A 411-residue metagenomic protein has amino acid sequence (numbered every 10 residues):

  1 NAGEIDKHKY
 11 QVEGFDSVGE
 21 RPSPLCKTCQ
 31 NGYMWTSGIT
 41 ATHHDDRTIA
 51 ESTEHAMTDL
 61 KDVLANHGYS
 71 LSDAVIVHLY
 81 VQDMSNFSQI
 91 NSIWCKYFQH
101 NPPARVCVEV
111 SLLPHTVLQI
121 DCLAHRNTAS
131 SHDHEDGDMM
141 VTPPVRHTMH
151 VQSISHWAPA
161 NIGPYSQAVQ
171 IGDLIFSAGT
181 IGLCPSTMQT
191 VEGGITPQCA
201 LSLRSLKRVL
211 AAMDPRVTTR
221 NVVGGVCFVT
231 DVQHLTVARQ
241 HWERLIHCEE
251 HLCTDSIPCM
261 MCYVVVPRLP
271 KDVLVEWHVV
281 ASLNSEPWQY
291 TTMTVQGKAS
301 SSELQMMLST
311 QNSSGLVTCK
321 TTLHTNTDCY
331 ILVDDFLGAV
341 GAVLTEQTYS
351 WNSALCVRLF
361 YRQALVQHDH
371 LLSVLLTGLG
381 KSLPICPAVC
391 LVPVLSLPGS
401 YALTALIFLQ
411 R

Functional and structural regions predicted by a protein language model:
N1-R411: Short, polar/acidic, helix-capping and beta-turn segments at strand->helix junctions that line the mouths
